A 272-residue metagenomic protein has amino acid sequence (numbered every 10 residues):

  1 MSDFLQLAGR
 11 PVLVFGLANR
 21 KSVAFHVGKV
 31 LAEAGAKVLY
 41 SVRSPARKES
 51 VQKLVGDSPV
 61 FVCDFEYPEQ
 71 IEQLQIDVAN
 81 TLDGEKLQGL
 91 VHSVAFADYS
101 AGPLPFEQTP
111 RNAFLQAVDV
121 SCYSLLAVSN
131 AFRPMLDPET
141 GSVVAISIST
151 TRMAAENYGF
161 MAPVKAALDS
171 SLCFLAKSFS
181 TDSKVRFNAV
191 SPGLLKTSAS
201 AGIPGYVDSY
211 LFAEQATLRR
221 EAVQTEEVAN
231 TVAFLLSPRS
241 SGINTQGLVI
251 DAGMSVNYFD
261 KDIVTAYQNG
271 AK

Functional and structural regions predicted by a protein language model:
D3-S41: Canonical Rossmann dinucleotide-binding motif of NAD(H)/NADP(H)-dependent dehydrogenases/reductases, specifically
G16-F25, A95-R133, D137-D182, L194-K196 (+1 more regions): Catalytic loop of short-chain dehydrogenase/reductase
C63-E72, I76-T81, E85-L115, P134 (+3 more regions): Conserved mid-core segment of classical short-chain dehydrogenase/reductases
K184-R186, I243-T245: Short, small/polar-rich loop/turn modules that mediate ligand/substrate recognition or access, typified
F187, S191-G202, V256: Short, flexible catalytic-loop segment of classical short-chain dehydrogenase/reductase
I203-T217, Y267-K272: A short C-terminal helix-loop "cap" of Rossmann-like NAD(P)-dependent dehydrogenase/epimerase domains
T217-V228, R239: A conserved structural motif in NAD(P)-dependent oxidoreductases
N244-K272: Short C-terminal tail/terminal secondary-structure segment of NAD(P)H-dependent dehydrogenase/reductase domains
